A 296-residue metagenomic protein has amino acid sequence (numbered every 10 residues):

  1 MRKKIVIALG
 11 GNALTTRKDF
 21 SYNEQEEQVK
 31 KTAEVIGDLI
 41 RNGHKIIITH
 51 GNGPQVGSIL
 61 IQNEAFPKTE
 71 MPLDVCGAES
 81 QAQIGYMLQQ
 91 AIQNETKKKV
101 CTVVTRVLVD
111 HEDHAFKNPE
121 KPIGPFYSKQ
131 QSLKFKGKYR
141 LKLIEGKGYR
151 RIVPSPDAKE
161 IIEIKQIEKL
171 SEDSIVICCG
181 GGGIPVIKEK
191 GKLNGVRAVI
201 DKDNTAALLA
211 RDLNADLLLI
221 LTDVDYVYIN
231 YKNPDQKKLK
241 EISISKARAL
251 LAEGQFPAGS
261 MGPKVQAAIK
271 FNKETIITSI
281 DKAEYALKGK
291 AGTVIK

Functional and structural regions predicted by a protein language model:
R2-K296: C-terminal catalytic "cap/lid" subdomain
